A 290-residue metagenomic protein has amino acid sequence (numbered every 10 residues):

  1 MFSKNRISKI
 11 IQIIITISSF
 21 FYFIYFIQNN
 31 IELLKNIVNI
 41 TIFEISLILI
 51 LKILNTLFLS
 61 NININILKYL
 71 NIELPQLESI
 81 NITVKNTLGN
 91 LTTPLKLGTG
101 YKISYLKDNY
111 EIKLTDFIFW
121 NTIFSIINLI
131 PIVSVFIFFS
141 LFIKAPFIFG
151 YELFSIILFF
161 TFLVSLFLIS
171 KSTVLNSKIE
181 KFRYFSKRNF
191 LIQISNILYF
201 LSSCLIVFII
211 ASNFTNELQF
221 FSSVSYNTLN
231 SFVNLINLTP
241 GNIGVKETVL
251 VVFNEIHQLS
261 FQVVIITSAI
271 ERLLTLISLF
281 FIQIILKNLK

Functional and structural regions predicted by a protein language model:
M1-V84, S140-I236, L259-F261, I266-K290: Predominantly cytoplasmic-facing regulatory/coupling regions of multi-pass membrane proteins
L57-N61, P94-I103, L235-L250: Transmembrane helix boundary and interhelical junction motifs in multipass membrane proteins
L67-L74, I103-T115: Transmembrane-helix boundary and interhelical linker motifs in polytopic inner-membrane proteins
L77-N81, G98-G100, I112-I126, L259-I270: Membrane-interface alpha-helices at helix entry/exit sites of multi-pass transporters
I80-E111: Extended non-transmembrane interhelical loops and adjacent amphipathic helices of multipass membrane proteins
K85, G89-T93, I118-I137, A269-F281: Membrane-embedded alpha-helical segments of transport systems, primarily multispan ion/solute transporters
L106-T115, Y226, T248-I266: Interfacial segments of multi-pass membrane proteins
